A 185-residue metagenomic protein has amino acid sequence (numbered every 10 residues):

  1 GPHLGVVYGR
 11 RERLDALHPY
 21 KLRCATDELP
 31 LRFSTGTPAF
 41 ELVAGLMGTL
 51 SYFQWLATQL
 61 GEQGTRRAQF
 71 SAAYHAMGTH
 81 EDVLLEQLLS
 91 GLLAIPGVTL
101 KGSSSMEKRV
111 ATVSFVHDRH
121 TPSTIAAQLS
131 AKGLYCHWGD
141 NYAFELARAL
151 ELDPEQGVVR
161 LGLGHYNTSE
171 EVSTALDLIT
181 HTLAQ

Functional and structural regions predicted by a protein language model:
G1-Q185: Pyridoxal 5′-phosphate
